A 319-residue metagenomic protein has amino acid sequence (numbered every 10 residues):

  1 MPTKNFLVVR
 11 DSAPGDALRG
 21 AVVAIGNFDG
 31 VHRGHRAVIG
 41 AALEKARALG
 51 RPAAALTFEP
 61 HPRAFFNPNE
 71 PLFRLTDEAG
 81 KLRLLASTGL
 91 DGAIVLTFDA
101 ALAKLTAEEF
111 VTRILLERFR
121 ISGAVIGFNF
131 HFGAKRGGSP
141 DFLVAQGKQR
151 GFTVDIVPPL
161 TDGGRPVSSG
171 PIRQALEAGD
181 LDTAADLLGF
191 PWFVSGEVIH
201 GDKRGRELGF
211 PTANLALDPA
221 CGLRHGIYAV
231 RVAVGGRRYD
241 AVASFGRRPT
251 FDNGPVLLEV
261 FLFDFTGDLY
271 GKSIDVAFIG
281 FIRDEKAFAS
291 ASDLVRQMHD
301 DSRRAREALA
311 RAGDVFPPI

Functional and structural regions predicted by a protein language model:
T3-A13, F73, I94: Short acidic-hydrophobic, aromatic-tinged amphipathic segments that line or gate anion-handling sites
G15-D77: N-terminal catalytic cores of NTP/NDP-binding nucleotidyl/phosphoryl-transfer enzymes
A53-E59, T88, A93-A101, P158: A conserved beta-strand->alpha-helix junction
F73-K81, L105-V111: Glycine-rich, highly charged phosphate/nucleotide-binding loops
D77-A93: A glycine-rich helix N-cap at a beta->alpha junction
A101-P211, A287-V295, F316: Classical nucleotidyltransferase
R150, G201-I319: Phosphate/ribose-recognition catalytic cores of enzymes acting on nucleotide-derived substrates
